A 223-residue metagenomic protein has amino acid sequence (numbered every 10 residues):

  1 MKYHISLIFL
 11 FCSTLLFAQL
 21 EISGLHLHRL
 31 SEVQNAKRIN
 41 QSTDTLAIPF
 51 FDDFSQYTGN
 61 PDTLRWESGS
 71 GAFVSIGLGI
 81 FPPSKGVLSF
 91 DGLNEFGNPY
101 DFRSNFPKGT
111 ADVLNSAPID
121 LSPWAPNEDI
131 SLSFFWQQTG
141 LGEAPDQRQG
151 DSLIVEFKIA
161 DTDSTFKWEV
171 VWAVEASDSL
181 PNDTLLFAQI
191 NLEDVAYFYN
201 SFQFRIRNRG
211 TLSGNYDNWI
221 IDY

Functional and structural regions predicted by a protein language model:
M1-L25, S213: Bacterial Sec-dependent N-terminal signal peptides
L20-S84: Extracellular carbohydrate-recognition regions
L25-H26, F134, F187-G214: Extracellular beta-strand ligand-recognition surfaces/modules
F54, N115-P145, N200-G210: Extracellular beta-strand-rich recognition modules
G71-D129, G142, I220: Surface-exposed, low-complexity/disordered Ser/Thr/Gly/Pro/Asn-rich loops and linkers
P107-V113, A144-R148, Y199, G210-Y223: Extracellular carbohydrate recognition
D129, Q138-V174: Extracellular ligand-binding interfaces
T162-Y197: Extracellular carbohydrate recognition and processing domains and analogous Trp-centered ligand-binding platforms
